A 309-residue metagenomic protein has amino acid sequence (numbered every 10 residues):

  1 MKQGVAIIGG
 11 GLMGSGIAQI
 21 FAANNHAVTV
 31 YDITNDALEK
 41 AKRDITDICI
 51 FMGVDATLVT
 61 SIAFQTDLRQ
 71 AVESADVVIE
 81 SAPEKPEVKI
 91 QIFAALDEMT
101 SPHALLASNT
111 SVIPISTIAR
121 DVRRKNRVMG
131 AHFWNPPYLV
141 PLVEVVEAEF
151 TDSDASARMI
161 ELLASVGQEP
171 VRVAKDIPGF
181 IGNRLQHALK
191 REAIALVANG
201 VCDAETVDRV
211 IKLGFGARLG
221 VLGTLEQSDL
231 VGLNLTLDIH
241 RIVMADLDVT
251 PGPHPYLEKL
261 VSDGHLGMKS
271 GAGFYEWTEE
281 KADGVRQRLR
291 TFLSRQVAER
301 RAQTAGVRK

Functional and structural regions predicted by a protein language model:
M1-F51: NAD(P)+-binding Rossmann beta1-loop-alpha1 motif at the extreme N-terminus of oxidoreductases
I8, Y31, L58, Q65 (+4 more regions): Structural motif
N24, Q168, A198-N199, A204-K309: NAD(P)-dependent Rossmann-like dehydrogenase/reductase catalytic/cofactor-binding core
N24-H26, V145-D176, H187-A217: Internal alpha-helical scaffold of NAD(P)-dependent oxidoreductase catalytic cores
V30-A56, V145-A155, P170, P178-L185: Rossmann-like dinucleotide-binding cores of NAD(P)H-dependent redox enzymes
I33-D36, I50-L105, I113: Rossmann-like NAD(P)-binding element
S108-R184: Rossmann-fold dinucleotide-binding core
